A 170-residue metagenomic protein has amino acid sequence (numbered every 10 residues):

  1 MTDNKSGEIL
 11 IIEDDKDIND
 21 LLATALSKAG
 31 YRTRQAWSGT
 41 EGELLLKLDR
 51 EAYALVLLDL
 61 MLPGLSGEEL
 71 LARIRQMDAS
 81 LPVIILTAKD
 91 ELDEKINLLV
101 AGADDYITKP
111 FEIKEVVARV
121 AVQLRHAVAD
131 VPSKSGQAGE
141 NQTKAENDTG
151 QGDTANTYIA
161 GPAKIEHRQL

Functional and structural regions predicted by a protein language model:
M1-V131: N-terminal/domain-start alpha-helical segments
G7-E8, R125-L170: Short, Lys/Arg-enriched segments at the junction into DNA-binding effector domains of transcriptional regulators
